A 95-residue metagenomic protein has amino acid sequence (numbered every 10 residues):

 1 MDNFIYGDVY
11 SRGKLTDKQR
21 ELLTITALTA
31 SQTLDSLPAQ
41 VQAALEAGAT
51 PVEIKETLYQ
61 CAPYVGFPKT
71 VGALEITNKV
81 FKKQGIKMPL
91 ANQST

Functional and structural regions predicted by a protein language model:
M1-K18, V41-Q42, E46, T70-T95: Acidic, glycine/proline-rich low-complexity segments that act as flexible tails and inter-domain linkers
Y10, S31-Q32, A49: Residues in soluble alpha-helical coiled-coils and helical-bundle/repeat scaffolds
R20-L28, T57-L58: Short, structured motif recognition centered on aromatic/hydrophobic residues
T29, T33-Q42, C61-I76: Short amphipathic alpha-helical segments at helix boundaries and their inter-helical linkers
Q32-T33, I54-Y59, M88-Q93: Short, charged low-complexity intrinsically disordered segments located at boundaries of structured domains
D35-K55: Mid-chain, well-packed structural core segment of small domains
A49, L58-C61, V65, F81: Generic hydrophobic/packing signal
